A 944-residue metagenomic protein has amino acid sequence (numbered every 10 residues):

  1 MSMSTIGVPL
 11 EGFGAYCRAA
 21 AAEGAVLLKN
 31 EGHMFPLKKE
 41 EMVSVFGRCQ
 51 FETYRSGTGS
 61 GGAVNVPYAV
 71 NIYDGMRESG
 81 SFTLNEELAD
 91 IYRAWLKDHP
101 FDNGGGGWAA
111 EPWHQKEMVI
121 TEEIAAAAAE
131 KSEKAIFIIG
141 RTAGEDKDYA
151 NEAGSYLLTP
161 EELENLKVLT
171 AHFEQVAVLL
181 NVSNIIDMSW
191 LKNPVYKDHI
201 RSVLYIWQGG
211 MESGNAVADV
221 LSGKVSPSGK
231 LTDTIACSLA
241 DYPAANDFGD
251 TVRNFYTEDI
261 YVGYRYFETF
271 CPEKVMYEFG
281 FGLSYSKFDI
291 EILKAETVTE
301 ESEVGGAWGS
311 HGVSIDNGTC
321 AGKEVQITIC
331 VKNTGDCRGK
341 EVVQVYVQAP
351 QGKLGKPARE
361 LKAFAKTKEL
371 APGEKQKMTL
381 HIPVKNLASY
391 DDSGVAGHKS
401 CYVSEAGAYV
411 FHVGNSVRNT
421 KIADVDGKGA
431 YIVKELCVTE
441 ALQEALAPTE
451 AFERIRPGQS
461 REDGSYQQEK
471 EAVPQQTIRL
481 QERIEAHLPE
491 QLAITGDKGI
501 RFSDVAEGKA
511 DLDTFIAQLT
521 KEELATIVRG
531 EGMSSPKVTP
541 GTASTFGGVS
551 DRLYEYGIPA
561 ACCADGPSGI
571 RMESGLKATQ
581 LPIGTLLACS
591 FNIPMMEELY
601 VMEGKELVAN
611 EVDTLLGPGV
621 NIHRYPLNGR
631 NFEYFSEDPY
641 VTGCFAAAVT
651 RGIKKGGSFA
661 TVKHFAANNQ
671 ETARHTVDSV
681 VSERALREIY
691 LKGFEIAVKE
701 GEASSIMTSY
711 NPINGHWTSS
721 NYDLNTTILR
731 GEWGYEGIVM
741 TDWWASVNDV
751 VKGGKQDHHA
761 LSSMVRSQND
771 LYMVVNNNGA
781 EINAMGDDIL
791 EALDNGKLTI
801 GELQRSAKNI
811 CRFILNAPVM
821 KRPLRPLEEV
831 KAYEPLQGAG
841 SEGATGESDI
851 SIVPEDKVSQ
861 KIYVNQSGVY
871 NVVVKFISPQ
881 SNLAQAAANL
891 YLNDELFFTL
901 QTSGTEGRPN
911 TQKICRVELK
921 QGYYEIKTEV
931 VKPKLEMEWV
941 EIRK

Functional and structural regions predicted by a protein language model:
M1-N419, E444-S878, A886-Q912, R916-K944: Glycoside hydrolase catalytic-domain context in secreted enzymes
N419-L446: Short beta-strand elements
